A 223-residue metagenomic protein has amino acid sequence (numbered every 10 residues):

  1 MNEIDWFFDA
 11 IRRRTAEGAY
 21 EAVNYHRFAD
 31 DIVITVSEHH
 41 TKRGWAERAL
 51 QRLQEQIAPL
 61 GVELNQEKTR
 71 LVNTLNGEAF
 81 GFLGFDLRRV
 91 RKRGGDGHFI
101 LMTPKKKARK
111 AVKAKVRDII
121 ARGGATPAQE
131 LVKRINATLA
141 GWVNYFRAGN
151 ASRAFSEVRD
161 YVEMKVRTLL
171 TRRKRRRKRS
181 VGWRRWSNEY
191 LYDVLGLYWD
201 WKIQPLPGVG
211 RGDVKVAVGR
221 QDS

Functional and structural regions predicted by a protein language model:
M1-S223: Non-catalytic terminal/accessory segments
